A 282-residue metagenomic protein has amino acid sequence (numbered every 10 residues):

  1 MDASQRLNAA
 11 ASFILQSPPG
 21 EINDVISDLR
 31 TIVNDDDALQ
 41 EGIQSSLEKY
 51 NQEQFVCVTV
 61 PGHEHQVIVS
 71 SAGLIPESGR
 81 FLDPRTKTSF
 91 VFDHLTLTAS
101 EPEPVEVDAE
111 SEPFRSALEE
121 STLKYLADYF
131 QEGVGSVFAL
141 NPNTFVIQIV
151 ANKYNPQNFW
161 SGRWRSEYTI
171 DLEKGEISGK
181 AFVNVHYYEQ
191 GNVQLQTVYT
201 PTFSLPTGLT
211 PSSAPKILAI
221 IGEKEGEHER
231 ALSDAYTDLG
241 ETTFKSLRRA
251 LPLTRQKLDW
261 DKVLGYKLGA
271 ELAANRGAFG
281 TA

Functional and structural regions predicted by a protein language model:
M1-E77: Alpha-helical protein-protein interaction scaffolds
A9-F13, V25-D28, G42, S46 (+10 more regions): Charge-rich, solvent-exposed alpha-helical interaction surfaces
I14, I43-N51, C57, L118 (+3 more regions): Generic hydrophobic, helix-prone segments enriched in Leu/Val/Ile
D24-D28, R80, V146-Q148, K180: Ordered hydrophobic segments in well-structured contexts
E48, Q52, V58-K124: Membrane-inserting hydrophobic helices used for pore formation or membrane fusion
K49, E53-V58, Q194, V198-T200 (+1 more regions): C-terminal/domain-edge helix-coil "capping" segments
S116, E120, K124, D128 (+3 more regions): Surface-exposed short loop/turn segments
